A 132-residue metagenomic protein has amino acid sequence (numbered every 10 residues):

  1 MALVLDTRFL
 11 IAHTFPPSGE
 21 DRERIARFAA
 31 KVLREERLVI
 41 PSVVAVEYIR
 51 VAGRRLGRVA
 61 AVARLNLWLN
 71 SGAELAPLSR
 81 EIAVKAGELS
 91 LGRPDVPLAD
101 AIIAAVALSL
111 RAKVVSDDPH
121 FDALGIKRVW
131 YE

Functional and structural regions predicted by a protein language model:
M1-I40, G53-N66: Short, well-structured N-terminal submotif of metal-dependent ribonuclease cores
A2, L75, A104-E132: Acidic, PIN/NYN-like endoribonuclease modules and their adjacent C-terminal/linker elements
D6, D100, D118: Acidic active-site catalytic centers that drive phospho-/nucleotidyl reactions and related ester hydrolyses
A12-T14, V51, A86, L124: Residues that scaffold the ATP/ADP-binding catalytic core of kinase and kinase-like folds
E23-I40, Y48, G53, V84 (+3 more regions): A generic "structured core" feature
V32-L33, L69, L108, D122: Anion (oxyanion) recognition and catalysis
E74-V115: Active-site neighborhoods of divalent-metal-dependent phosphate/nucleic-acid chemistry enzymes
